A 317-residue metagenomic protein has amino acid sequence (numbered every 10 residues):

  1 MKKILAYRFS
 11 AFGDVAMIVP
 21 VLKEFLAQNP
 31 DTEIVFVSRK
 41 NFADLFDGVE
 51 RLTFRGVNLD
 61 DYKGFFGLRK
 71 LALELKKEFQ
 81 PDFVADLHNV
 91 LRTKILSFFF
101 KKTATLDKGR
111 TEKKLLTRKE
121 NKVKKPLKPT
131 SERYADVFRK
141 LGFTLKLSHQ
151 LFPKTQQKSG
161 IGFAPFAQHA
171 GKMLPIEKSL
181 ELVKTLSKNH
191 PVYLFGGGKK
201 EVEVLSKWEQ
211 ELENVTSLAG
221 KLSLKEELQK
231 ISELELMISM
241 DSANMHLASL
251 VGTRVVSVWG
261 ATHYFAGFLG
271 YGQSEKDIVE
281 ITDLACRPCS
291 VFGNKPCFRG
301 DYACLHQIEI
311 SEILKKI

Functional and structural regions predicted by a protein language model:
M1-L5: Extreme N-terminal starter segment of soluble prokaryotic enzymes
Y7-V19, L45, Q168-P175: A short, glycine/small-residue-rich beta-strand->loop->alpha-helix junction that serves as a flexible
V15-Q28, S179-K184: Histidine-anchored nucleotide/phosphate-binding helix
D31-G67, R110, D283-L284: Conserved nucleotide-sugar phosphate-binding/catalytic loop shared by glycosyltransferases and other
R55-S148, G160-H169, I176, H263-F265: Conserved nucleotide-diphosphate donor binding/catalytic pocket of glycan-assembly enzymes
K70, I176-A261: Donor-binding and catalytic core of enzymes assembling or modifying cell-surface/extracellular glycoconjugates
L106-E112, S249-K316: Nucleotide-sugar donor-binding patch of glycosyltransferase catalytic domains
Q150-L194, K199-K207, E309-I313, I317: Core catalytic architecture of nucleotide-activated donor-dependent transferases building glycoconjugates
